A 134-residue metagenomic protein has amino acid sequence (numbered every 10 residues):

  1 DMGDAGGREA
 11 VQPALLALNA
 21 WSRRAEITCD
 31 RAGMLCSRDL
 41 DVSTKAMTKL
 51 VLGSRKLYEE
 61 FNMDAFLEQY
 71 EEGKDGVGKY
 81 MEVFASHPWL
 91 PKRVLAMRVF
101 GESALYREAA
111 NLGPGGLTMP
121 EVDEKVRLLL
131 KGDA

Functional and structural regions predicted by a protein language model:
D1-L16, Y106: Post-HEXXH active-site segment of zinc metalloproteases
R8-V11, L15, T28-R31, D41: A contiguous binding-surface segment within folded domains or other stable secondary-structure elements
A20, R31, L35, D39-A134: Cytosolic-facing loops and C-terminal tails of multi-pass membrane proteins
R23-A25: Conserved phosphate-handling catalytic cores of large alpha/beta enzymes
